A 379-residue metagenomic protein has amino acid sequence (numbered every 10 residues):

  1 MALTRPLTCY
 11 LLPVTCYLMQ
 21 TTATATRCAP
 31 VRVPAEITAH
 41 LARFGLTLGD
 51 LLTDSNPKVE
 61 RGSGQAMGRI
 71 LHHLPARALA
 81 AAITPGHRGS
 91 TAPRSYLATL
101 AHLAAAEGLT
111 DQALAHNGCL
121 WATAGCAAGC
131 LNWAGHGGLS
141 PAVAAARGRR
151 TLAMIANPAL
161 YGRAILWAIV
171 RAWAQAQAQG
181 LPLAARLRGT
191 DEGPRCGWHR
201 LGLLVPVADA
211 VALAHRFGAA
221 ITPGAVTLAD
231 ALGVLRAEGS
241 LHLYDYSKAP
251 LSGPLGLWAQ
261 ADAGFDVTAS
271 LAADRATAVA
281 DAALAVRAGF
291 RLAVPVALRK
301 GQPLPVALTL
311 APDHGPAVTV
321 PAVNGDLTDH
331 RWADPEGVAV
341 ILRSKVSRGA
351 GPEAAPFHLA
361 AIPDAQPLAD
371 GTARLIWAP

Functional and structural regions predicted by a protein language model:
C9-L12, C16-Y17: Intrinsic disorder
L18-P379: Class I S-adenosyl-L-methionine
